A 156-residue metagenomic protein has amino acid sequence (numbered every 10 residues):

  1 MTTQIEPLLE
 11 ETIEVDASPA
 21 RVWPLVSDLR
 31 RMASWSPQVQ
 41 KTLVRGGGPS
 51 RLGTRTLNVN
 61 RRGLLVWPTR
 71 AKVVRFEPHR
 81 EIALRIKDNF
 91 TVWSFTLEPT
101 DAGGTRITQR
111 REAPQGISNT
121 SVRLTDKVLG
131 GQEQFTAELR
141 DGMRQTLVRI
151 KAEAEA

Functional and structural regions predicted by a protein language model:
M1-G47, R51: Hydrophobic ligand-binding cavity/cleft-lining segments
T12, K72, S94-T96: Short, surface-exposed charged micro-motifs
D16, W35, F76-E77, T100: A short, compositionally biased micro-patch
D16-P19, W23, E133, A137-R140 (+1 more regions): Short amphipathic alpha-helical segments with heptad-repeat character
L43-V92, G104-R106, D141-A156: Glycine-rich portal/gate segments that line the openings of hydrophobic small-molecule binding cavities
I86-D141, I150-A152: Beta-strand/loop substructures that line and gate deep hydrophobic ligand-binding cavities in soluble
